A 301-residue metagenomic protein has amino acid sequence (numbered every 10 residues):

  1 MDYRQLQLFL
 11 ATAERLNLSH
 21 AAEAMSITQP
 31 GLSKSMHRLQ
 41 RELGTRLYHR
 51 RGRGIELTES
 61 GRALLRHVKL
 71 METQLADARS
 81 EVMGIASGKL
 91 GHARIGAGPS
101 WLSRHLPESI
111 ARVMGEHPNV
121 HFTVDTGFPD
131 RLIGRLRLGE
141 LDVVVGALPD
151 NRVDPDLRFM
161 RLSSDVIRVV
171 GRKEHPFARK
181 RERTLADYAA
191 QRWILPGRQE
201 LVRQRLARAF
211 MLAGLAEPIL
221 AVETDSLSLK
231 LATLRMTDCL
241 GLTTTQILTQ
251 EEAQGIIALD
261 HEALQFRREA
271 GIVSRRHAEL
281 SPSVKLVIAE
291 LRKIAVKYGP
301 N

Functional and structural regions predicted by a protein language model:
A11-G31: Short helix-boundary/capping micro-motifs
Q40-R62: A short LG(V/I)-centered, amphipathic sequence patch enriched for acidic residue(s) preceding the LG motif
T73, I85, E108-R112, P129-I167 (+3 more regions): Short beta-strand-centered segments that line the small-molecule binding cleft or hinge of alpha/beta clamshell
L90-N151, A216, E223-T224: Central regulatory/effector-binding core of bacterial HTH transcription factors
H105, L259-N301: A late-sequence structural motif
F128-L141, A147, Q199-I257: Hydrophobic hinge/microswitch elements
A147, F177-R183, Q191-A213, L280-I288 (+1 more regions): Secondary-structure junction motif
V153-M160, D165, K180, S228-H277: Beta-alpha-beta core module
